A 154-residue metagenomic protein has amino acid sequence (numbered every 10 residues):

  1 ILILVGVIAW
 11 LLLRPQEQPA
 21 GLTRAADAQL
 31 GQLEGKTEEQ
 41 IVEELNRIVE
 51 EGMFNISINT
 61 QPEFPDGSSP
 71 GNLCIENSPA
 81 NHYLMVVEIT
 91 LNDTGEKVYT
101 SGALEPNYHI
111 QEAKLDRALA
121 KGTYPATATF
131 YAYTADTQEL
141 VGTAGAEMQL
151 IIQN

Functional and structural regions predicted by a protein language model:
I1-W10: Hydrophobic membrane-insertion alpha-helices, especially the h-region of bacterial N-terminal signal peptides
R24-D66: Transition segment at domain starts
F64, N77-Y83: A short beta-turn/strand-edge loop motif at beta-sheet boundaries
P70-S78: Short edge beta-strand/loop segments characteristic of extracellular beta-sandwich folds
N72, Y108-R117: Exposed aromatic-hydrophobic patches
T94-S101: Surface-exposed loop/edge segments in extracytoplasmic proteins
A120-Y124: A glycine-anchored, Pro-Gly-centered beta-turn/N-cap motif
A135-A144: Beta-sandwich strand segments
